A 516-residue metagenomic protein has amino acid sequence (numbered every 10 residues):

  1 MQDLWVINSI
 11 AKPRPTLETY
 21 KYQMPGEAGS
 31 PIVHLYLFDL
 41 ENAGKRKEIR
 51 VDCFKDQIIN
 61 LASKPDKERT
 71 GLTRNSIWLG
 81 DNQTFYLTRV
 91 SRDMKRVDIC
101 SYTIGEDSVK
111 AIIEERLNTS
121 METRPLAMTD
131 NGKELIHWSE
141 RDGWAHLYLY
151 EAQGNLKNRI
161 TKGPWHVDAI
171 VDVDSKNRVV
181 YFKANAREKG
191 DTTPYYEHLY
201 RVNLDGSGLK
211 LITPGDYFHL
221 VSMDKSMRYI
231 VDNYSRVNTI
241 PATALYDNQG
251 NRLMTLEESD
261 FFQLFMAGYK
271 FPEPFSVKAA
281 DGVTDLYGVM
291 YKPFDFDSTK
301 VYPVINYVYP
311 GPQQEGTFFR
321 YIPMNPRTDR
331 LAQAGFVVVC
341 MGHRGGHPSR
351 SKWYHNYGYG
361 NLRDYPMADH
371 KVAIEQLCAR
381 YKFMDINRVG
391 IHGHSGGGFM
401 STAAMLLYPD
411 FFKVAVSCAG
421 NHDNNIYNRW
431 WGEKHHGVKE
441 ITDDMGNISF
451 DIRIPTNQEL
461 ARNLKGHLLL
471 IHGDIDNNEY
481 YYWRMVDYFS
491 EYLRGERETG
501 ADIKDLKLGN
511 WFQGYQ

Functional and structural regions predicted by a protein language model:
M1-I59, N251-L264, G316-R327: Predominantly five- to eight-bladed beta-propeller fold
Q2-I7, I32-H34, M94-S101, G143-Y148 (+2 more regions): Structural motif
D3, F218-Q516: Serine-hydrolase catalytic core recognition
T19-H34, C53-V90, R96-I104, K110-W138 (+7 more regions): Conserved beta-propeller blade repeats
F38, V90, Y102, W138 (+6 more regions): A generic structural motif
L40-A43, T103-D107, E151-N155, N203-S207 (+1 more regions): Short loop/turn segments that connect beta-strands within beta-propeller blades
K47-C53, V109-E114, K157-K162, K210-P214 (+1 more regions): Beta-propeller fold detector
